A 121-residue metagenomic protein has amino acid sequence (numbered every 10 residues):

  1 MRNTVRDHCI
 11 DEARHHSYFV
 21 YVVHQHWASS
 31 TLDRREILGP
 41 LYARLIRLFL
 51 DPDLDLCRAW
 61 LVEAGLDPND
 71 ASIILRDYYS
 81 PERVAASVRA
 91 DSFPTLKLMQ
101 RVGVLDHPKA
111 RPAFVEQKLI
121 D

Functional and structural regions predicted by a protein language model:
M1-D121: Non-heme di-metal
